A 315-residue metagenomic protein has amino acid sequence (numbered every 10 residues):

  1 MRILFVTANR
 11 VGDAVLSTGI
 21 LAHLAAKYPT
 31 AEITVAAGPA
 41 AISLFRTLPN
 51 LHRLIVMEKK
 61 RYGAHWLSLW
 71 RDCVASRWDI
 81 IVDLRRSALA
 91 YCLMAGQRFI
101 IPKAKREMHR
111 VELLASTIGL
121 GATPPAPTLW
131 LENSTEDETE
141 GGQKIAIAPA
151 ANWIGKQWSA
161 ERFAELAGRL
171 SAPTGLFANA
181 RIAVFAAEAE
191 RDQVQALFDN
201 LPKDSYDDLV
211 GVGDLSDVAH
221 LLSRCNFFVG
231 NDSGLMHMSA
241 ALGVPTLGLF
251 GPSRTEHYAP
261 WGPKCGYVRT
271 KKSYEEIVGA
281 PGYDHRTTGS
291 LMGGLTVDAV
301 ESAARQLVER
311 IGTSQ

Functional and structural regions predicted by a protein language model:
M1-Q315: Catalytic machinery of carbohydrate-active enzymes, primarily nucleotide-sugar-dependent glycosyltransferases
